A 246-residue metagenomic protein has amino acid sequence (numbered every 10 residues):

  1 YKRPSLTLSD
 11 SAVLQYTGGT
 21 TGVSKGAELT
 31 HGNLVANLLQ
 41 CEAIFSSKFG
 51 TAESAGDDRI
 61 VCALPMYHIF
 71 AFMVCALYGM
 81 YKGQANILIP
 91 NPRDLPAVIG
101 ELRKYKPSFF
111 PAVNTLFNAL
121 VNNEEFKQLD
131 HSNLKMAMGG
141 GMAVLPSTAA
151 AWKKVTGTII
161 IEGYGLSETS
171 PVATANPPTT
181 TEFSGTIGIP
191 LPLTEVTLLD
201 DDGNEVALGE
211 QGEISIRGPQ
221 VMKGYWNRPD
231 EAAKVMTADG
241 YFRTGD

Functional and structural regions predicted by a protein language model:
Y1-Y16, V23, F49-R59: Conserved pre-ATP/AMP-binding loop-to-beta segment of ANL
S11, T17-T20, I60, M66 (+6 more regions): Conserved S/T- and glycine-rich ATP-binding loop of Class I adenylate-forming
K25-E28, C62, A85-N91, I161: Short beta-strand->loop structural element characteristic of the AMP-binding/adenylate-forming
V35-R59, I69-S108, N123: Conserved AMP-binding/adenylation subdomain of ANL enzymes
Q84, P107-A112, V121-E182, E195: Gly/Ser/Thr-rich phosphate-binding loop
G141, G165, G188, G203 (+1 more regions): Active-site glycine-centered loops adjacent to acidic/histidine catalytic or metal-binding residues that shape
N204-G209, E213-D246: Conserved ATP-binding/catalytic segment of the ANL
